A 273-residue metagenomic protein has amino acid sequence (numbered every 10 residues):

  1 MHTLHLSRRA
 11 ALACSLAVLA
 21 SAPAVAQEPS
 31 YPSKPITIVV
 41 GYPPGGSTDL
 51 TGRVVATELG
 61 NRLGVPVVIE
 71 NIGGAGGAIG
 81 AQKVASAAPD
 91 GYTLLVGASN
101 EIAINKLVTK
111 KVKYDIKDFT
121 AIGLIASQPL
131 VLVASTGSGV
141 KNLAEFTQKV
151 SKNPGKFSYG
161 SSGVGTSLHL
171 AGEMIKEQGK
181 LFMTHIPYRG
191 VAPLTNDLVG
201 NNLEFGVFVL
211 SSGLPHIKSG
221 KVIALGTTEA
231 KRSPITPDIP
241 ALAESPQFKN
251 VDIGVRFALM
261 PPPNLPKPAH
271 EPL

Functional and structural regions predicted by a protein language model:
M1-H5: N-terminal secretory signal peptides that target proteins for export/translocation
L6-L12: N-terminal export leaders
R8, A81, N142-L143, I239: Structural motif detector for alpha-helix initiation sites
L16, A98-N100, S138, G163-G165 (+1 more regions): Short, flexible active-site-adjacent loop segments at beta-strand->alpha-helix junctions, enriched in small/polar
A20-P23: N-terminal signal peptide c-region/cleavage motif recognized by signal peptidases
A26-D118, K156, G179-V209, H216: N-terminal (or domain-start) structured segment
L59, S86-Y92, L107-P193, L242-L273: Hinge/capping helix and adjacent helix->loop/strand transition within the periplasmic-binding protein
E101-K110, H169, M174-Q178, F205-I239: A ligand-binding cleft/hinge motif common to bilobed small-molecule-binding domains
